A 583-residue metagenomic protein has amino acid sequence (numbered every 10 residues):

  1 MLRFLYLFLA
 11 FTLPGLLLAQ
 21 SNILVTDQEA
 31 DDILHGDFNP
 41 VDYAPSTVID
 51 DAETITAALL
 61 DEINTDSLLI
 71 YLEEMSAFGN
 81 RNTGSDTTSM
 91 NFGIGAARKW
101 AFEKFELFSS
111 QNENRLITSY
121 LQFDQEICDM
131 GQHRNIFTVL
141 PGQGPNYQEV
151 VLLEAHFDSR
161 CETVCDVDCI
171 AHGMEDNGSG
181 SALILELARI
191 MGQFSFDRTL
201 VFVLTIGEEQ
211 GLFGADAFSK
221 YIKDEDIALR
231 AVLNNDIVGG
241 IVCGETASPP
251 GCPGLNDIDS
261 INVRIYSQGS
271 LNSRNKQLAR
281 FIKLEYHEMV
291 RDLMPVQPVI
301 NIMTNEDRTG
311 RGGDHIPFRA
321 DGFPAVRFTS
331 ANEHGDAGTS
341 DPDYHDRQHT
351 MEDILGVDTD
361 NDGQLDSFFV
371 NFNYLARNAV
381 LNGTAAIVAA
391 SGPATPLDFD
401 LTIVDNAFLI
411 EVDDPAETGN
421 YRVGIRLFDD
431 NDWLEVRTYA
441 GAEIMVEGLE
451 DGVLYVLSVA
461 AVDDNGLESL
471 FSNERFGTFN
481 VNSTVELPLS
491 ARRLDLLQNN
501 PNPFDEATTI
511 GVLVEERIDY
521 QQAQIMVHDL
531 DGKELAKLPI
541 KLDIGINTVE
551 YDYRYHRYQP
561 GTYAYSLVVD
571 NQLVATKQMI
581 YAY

Functional and structural regions predicted by a protein language model:
V25-L34, A44, S67-P141: A non-catalytic alpha/beta surface segment that caps or lines the substrate-entry region of metallo-dependent hydrolase
S76, V238-I258, I302-P393: Active-site-adjacent mobile loop/cap segments within catalytic or ligand-binding domains
T138, L153, D158-L212, N382: Alpha-helical metal-binding/catalytic segments enriched in His/Glu/Asp
T205-I316, D321, A325: Metal-dependent peptidase/peptidase-like ectodomains
A394-I403, R422, F471-N499, E515-I518 (+2 more regions): Residue-level detector of functionally pivotal "anchor" positions at catalytic/ligand-binding pockets or at interdomain
V446-L467: Beta-strand-rich modules
E450, I518, P539-L573: Short, surface-exposed loop/turn motifs with a glycine/proline- and acidic-biased composition
V485-M526, T548-Y553: Glycine-centered coil/turn sites that cap beta-strands in beta-rich domains
